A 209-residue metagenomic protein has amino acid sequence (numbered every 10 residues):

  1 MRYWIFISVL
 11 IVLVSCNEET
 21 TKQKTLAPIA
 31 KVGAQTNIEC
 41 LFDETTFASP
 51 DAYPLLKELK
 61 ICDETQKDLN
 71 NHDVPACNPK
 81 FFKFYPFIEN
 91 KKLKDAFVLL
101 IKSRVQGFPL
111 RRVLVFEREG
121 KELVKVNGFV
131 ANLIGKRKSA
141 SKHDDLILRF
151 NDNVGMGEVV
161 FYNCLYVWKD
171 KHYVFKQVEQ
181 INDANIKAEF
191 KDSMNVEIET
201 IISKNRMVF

Functional and structural regions predicted by a protein language model:
M1-W4, N17-E18: Positively charged n-region of N-terminal signal peptides that target proteins for export
L13-S15: C-terminal motif of bacterial Sec signal peptides marking the signal peptidase cleavage site
N17-L55, S141-F209: Acidic, small-residue rich beta-repeat scaffolds with periodic aromatic anchors
V32-G33, N37-A76, K121-L133, Q177: Blade-edge motifs of beta-propeller repeat domains
V74-P75, K102-F108, N153-E158: Short consensus segments that form the blades of beta-propeller domains, in both extracellular/periplasmic
N78-K91, A131-D144: Beta-propeller blade termini
I88-S103, A140-N153: Acidic/hydrophobic-patterned starts of short beta strands in beta-sheet-rich repeat architectures
K94-N127: Mid-length scaffold segments of soluble, non-membrane domains
